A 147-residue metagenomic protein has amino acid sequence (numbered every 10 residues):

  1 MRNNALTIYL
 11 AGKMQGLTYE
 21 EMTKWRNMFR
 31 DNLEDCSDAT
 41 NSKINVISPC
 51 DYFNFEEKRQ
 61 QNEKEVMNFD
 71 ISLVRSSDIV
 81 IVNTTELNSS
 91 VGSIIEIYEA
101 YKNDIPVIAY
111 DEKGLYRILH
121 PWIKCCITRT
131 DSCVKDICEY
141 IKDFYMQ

Functional and structural regions predicted by a protein language model:
M1-Q147: Conserved catalytic or regulatory cores that recognize and/or transform ribose-phosphate-containing ligands
